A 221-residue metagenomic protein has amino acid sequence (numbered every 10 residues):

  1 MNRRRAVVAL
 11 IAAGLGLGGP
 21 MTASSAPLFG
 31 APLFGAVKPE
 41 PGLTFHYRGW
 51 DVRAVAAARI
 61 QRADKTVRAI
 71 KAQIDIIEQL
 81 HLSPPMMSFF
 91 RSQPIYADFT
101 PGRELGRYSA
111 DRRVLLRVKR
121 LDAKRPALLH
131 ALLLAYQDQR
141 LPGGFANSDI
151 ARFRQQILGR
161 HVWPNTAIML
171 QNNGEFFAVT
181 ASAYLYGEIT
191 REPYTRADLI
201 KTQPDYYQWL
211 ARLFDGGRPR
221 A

Functional and structural regions predicted by a protein language model:
M1-A12: N-terminal secretory signal peptides and thylakoid transit peptides that target proteins across membranes
A23-S25, G30: Boundary at the C-terminal end of the N-terminal hydrophobic targeting segment
V52-V114: Auxiliary, metal-adjacent structural segments of Zn-dependent hydrolase domains
D75, L82, L133-P142, A183-T190 (+1 more regions): Sec-exported extracytoplasmic/periplasmic mature domains
L80-Q93, F145, D149, E192-D198: Surface-exposed patches in mature extracellular/periplasmic domains of secreted proteins
V114-L128: Short pre-active-site segment immediately N-terminal to the catalytic Zn-binding motif
P126-Q139, A178: Active-site recognition of the HExxH zinc-binding catalytic motif
A151-A221: Metalloprotease/metallohydrolase-associated module, dominated by Zn2+-dependent proteases
